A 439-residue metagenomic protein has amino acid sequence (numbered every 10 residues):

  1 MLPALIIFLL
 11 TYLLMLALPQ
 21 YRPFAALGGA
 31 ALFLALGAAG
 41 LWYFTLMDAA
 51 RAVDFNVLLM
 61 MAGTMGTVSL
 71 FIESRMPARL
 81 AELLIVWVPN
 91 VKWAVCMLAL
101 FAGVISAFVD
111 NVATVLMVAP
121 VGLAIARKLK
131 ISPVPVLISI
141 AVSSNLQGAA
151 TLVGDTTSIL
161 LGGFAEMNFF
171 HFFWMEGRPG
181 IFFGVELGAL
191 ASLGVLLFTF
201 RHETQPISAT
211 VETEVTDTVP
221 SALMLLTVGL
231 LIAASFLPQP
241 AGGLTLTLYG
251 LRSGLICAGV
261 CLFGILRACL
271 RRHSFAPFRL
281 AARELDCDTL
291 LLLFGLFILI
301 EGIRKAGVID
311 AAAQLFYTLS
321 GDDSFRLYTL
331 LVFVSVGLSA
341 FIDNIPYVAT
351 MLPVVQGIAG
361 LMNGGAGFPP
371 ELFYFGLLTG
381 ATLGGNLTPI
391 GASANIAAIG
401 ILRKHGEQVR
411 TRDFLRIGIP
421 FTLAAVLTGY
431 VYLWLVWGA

Functional and structural regions predicted by a protein language model:
M1-E73, R79, M175-Q314, V409 (+1 more regions): Hydrophobic transmembrane alpha-helices of multi-pass small-molecule transporters
A17, F108-V109, L146, F341-I342 (+1 more regions): Transmembrane helix irregularities
P23, N56, K92-W93, V134 (+5 more regions): Residues that define the loop-to-transmembrane-helix transition and helix capping in multi-pass membrane transporters
F44-V134, T289-G364: Membrane-embedded alpha-helical segments and adjacent helix-loop junctions characteristic of multi-pass solute
L80, A113-A124, L137-I138, T151-M167 (+4 more regions): Re-entrant/interfacial helical elements at transmembrane boundaries that shape and gate the permeation pathway
V91-V104, K130-Q147, F172, G177 (+3 more regions): Alpha-helical transmembrane segments of multi-pass membrane proteins
I125-S221, G365, P369, Y374 (+1 more regions): Membrane-core helix-loop-helix motifs of multi-pass transport proteins
